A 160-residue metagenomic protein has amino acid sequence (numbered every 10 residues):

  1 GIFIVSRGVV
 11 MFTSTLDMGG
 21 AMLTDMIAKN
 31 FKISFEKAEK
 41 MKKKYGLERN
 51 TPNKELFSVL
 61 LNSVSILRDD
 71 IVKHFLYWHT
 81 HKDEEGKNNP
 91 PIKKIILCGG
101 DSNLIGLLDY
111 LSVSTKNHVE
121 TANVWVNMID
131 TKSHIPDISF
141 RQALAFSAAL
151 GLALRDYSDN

Functional and structural regions predicted by a protein language model:
G1-N160: Hydrophobic/aromatic-enriched cytosolic interaction surfaces used to assemble or bind macromolecules
